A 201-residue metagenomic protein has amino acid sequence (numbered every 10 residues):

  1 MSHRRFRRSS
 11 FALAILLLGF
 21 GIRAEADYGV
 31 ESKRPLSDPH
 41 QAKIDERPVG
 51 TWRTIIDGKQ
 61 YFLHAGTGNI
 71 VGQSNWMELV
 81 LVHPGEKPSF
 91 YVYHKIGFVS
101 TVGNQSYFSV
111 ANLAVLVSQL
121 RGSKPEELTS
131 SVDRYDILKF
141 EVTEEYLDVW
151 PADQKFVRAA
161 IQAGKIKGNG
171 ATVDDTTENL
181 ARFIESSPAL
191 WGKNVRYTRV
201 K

Functional and structural regions predicted by a protein language model:
M1, G21-A26: Intrinsically disordered, low-complexity regions enriched for glutamine and histidine
S2-F11: Bacterial N-terminal signal peptides that target proteins for export
A12-F20: Bacterial N-terminal signal peptides
A24-R47, I55-Y61, G66-K201: Calycin-type beta-barrel ligand-binding domains and close structural analogs
